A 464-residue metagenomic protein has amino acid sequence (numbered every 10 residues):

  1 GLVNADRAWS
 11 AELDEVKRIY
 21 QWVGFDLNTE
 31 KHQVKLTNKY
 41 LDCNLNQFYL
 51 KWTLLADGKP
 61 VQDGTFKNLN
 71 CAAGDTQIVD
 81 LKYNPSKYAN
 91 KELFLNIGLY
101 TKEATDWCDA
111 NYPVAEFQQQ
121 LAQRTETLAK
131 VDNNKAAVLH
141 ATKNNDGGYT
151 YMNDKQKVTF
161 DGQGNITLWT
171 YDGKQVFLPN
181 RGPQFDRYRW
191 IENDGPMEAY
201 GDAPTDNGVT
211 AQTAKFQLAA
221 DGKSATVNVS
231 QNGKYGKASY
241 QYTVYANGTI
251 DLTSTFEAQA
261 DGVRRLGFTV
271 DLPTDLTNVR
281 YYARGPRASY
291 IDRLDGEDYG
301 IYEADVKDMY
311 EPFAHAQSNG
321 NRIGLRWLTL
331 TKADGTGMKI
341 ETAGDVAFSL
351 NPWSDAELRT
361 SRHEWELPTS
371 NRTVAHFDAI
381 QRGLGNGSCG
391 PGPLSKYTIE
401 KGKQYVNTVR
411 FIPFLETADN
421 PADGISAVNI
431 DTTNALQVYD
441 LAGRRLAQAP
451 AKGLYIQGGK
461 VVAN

Functional and structural regions predicted by a protein language model:
G1-K31, L41-N46, A56-P60: Extended substrate-binding grooves/exosites of carbohydrate-active enzymes
E30-V34, I250: Structural beta-strand segments of beta-rich domains
Q33-K67, T76-K82, N90-T101: Beta-strand-rich binding/interaction modules
Y40-F48, A89, A260-V263, D431-T432 (+1 more regions): A short beta-turn/strand-edge loop motif at beta-sheet boundaries
T53-P60, Y171-K174, L441: Change "in extracellular beta-sheet-rich domains … of secreted and cell-surface proteins" to "in beta-sheet-rich domains
N68-T76, I399-K401: Short proline/glycine- and polar residue-rich coil/turn motifs
K82-N90, Q119-N420: Beta-strand/loop-rich accessory regions of lumenal/periplasmic or secreted enzymes, predominantly carbohydrate-active
A422-N464: C-terminal outer-membrane/trafficking sorting elements
